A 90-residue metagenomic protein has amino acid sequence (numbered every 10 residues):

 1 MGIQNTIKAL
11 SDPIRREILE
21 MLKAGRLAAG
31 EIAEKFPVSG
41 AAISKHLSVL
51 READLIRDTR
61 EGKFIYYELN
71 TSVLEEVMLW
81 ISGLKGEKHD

Functional and structural regions predicted by a protein language model:
M1-G2, E20-A24, T71-D90: Amphipathic alpha-helical dimerization/coiled-coil segments that flank or bridge DNA-binding/regulatory modules
A9-I14, T71: Short helix-coil-helix linker/hinge
P13, G25-A28: Short capping segments at the starts of secondary-structure elements
R16-I18: Pre-recognition alpha-helix immediately N-terminal to the DNA-recognition helix within helix-turn-helix or winged-helix
G25, K35-F36: Core residues of bacterial helix-turn-helix
A28, S39-A42: Helix-turn-helix DNA-binding motif, specifically the short coil turn and the N-cap/start of the second
A33-E34, K45, R51-E52: Alpha-helical residues within the helix-turn-helix
R51-E61, E68: Beta-hairpin "wing" of winged helix-turn-helix
